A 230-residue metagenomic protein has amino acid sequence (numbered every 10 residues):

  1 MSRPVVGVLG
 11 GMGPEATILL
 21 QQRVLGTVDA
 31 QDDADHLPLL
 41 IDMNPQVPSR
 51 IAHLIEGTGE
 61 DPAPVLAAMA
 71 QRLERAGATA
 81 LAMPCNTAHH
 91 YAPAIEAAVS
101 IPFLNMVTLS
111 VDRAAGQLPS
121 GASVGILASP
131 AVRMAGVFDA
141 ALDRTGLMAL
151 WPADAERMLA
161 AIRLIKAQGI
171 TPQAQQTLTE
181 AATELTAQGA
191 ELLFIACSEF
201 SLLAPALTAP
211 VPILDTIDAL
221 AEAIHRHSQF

Functional and structural regions predicted by a protein language model:
M1-F230: Non-catalytic structural scaffold of enzyme domains
